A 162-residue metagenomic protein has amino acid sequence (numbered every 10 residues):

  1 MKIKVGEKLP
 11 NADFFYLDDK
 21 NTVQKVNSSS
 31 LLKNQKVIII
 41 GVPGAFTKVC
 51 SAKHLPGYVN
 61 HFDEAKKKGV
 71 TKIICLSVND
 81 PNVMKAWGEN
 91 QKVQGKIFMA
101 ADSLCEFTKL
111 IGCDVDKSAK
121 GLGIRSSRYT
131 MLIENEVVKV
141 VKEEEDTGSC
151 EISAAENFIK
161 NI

Functional and structural regions predicted by a protein language model:
M1-I162: Chalcogenol-based redox active-site neighborhoods
